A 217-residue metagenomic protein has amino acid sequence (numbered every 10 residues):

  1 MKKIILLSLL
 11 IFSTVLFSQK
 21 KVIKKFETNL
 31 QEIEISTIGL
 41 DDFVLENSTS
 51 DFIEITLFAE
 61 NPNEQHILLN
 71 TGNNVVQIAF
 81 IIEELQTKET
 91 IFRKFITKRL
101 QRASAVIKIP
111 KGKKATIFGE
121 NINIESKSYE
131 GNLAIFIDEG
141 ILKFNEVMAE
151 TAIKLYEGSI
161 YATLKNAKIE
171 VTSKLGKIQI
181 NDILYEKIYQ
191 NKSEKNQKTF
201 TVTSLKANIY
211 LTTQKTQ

Functional and structural regions predicted by a protein language model:
M1-I23: Bacterial Sec-dependent N-terminal signal peptides
K20-V75, L164, I209-Q217: Short linear S-[DN]-x-LW-Φ motif typified by the pepsin-like aspartic protease active-site region
V22-T28, N70-F136, I141-N145, K192-T203 (+1 more regions): Right-handed parallel beta-helix
Q31, D41, D51, N74-V76 (+8 more regions): Beta-strand-connecting loop/turn residues
I38, S48, F58, I81 (+9 more regions): Surface loops and adjacent helix of pleckstrin homology
I38-F43, I55-A59, K88, F95-I96 (+3 more regions): Amphipathic, non-transmembrane alpha-helical stretches in extra-cytosolic proteins
L45-E46, T56, H66-L68, K88-K94 (+4 more regions): A short, polar/proline- and glycine-enriched secondary-structure boundary/capping micro-motif
K143-Q217: Short, surface-exposed interaction patches in beta-rich subdomains that mediate adhesion/assembly near membranes
